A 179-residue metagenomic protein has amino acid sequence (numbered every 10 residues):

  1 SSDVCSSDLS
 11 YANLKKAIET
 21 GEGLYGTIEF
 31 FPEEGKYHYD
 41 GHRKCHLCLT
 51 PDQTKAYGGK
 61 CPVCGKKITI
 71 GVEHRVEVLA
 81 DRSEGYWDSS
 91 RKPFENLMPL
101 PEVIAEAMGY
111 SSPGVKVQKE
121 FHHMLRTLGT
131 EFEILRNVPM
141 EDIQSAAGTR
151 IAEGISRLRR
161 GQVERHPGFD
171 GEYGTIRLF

Functional and structural regions predicted by a protein language model:
S1-S6: Short, small-residue-biased leader/transition segments that mark boundaries at the very start of proteins
S7, T54-Y57, V117: Active-site-proximal structural scaffolding
S7-Y37: Glycine-rich, Lys/Arg-enriched anion-binding loops that position phosphate/diphosphate groups for phosphoryl
E19, K66-T69, H122-G129: Hydrophobic alpha-helix feature that most strongly marks membrane-spanning transmembrane helices and their immediate
Y25-E95: Cys/His-rich short segments
T50, N96-L100, P139: Helix N-cap / beta->alpha transition motif
S89-Y110: Extended interfacial segments that mediate partner engagement and assembly in macromolecular machines
I104-F179: Low-complexity, acidic/Ser/Thr- and charged residue-rich accessory regions of DNA metabolism proteins
